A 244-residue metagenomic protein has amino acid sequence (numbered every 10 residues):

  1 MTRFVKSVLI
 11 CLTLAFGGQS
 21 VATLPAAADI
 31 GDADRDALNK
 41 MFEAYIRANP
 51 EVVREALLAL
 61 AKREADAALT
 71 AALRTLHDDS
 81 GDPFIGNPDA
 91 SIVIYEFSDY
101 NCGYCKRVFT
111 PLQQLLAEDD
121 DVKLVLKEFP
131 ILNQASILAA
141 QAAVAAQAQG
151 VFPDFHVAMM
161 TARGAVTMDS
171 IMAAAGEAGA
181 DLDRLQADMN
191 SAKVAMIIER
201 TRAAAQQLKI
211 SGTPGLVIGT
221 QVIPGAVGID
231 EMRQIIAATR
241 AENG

Functional and structural regions predicted by a protein language model:
T2-K6, I10-R74: N-terminal targeting signals for export/organelle localization
V5-S7, L24, A28-R35, N39-Y45 (+1 more regions): C-terminal cap of thioredoxin/glutaredoxin-like
D32-D36, R47, R63, G103-K106 (+6 more regions): Soluble non-cytosolic domains of exported or imported proteins
L38, V93-I94: Beta-strand elements within well-structured catalytic alpha/beta cores of enzymes that handle phosphate/sulfate esters
P50, F109, R202: Short amphipathic alpha-helical/adjacent loop interface patches that line ligand and macromolecule-binding sites
A71, D79-S80, I218: Residue-level signal for pocket-adjacent positions within structured domains
T75-I92, L116-A117: A short beta-strand-turn-helix
Y95, Y100-N101, K106-G176, A180-D181 (+4 more regions): Structural alpha/beta surface segment adjacent to cysteine/selenocysteine redox centers across thiol/disulfide enzymes
